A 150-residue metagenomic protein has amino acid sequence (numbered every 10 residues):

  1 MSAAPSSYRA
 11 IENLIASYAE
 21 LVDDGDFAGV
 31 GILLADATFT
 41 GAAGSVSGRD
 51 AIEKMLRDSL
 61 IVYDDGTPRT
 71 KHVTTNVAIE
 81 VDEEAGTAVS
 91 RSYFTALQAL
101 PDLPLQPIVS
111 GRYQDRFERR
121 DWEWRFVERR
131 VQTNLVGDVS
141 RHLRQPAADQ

Functional and structural regions predicted by a protein language model:
M1-A28, I32: Short, low-complexity N-terminal intrinsically disordered segments enriched in polar/charged residues
P5, A43-V46, P104: Charge-dense, low-complexity intrinsically disordered segments
D23, V46, V109: Short glycine/serine/threonine-biased micro-segments
F27-F94: A solvent-exposed, acidic/Ser-Thr-rich amphipathic alpha-helical stretch
D65-Q150: A beta-strand edge to alpha-helix "cap/lid" segment located at domain peripheries
